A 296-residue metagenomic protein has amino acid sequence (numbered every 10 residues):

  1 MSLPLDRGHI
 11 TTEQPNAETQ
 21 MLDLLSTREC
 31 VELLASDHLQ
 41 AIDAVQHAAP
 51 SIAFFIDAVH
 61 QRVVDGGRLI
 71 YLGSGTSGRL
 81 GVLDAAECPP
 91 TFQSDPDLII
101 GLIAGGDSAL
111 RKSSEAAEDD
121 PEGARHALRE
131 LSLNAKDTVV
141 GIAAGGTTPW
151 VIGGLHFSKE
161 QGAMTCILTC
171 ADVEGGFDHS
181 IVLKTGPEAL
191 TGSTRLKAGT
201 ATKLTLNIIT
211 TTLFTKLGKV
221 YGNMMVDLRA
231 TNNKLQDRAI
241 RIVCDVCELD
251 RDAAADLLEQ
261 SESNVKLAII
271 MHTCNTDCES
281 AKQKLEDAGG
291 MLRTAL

Functional and structural regions predicted by a protein language model:
M1-A44: Cofactor-/ligand-binding subdomain signature composed of acidic, glycine-rich, tryptophan-containing flexible loops
L33-A41, I100-K112, Y221, E248 (+1 more regions): Gly-rich Lys/Arg/Thr-decorated short loops/hinges at beta-loop-alpha junctions or inter-strand turns that position
D37-H47, S113, T138-G141: Short, basic, glycine/proline-bearing loop/turn elements
H47-R62: A short, well-structured juxtamembrane/interface segment
V63-V64, K159: Anion (oxyanion) recognition and catalysis
L69-T205, T210-L217: Glycine-rich phosphate-binding loops that contact phosphosugars or nucleotide phosphates
I208, L213-L296: Short, amphipathic alpha-helical interaction segments embedded in low-complexity terminal/linker regions of eukaryotic
